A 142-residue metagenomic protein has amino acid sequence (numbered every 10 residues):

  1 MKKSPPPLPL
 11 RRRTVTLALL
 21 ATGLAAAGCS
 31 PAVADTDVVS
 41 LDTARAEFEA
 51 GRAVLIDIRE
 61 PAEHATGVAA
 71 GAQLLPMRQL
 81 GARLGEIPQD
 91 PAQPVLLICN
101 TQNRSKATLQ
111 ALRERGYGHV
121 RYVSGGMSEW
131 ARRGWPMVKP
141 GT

Functional and structural regions predicted by a protein language model:
K2-R13, L17-A53, P61-P94, N103-T142: Rhodanese-like catalytic fold shared by cysteine-dependent sulfurtransferases and DSP/PTP-type phosphatases
D57: N-terminal glycine-rich beta->alpha transition that marks the start or flank of a dinucleotide-binding site
I98: Short, surface-exposed ligand- or partner-binding patches at beta-edge/loop junctions that are enriched in aromatics
